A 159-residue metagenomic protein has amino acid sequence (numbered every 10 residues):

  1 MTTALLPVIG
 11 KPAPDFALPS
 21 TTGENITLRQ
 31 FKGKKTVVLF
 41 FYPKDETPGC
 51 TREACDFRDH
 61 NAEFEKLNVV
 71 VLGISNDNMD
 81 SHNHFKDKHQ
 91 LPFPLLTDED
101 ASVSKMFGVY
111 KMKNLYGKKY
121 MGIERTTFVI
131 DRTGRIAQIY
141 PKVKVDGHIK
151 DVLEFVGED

Functional and structural regions predicted by a protein language model:
M1-D159: Chalcogenol-based redox active-site neighborhoods
